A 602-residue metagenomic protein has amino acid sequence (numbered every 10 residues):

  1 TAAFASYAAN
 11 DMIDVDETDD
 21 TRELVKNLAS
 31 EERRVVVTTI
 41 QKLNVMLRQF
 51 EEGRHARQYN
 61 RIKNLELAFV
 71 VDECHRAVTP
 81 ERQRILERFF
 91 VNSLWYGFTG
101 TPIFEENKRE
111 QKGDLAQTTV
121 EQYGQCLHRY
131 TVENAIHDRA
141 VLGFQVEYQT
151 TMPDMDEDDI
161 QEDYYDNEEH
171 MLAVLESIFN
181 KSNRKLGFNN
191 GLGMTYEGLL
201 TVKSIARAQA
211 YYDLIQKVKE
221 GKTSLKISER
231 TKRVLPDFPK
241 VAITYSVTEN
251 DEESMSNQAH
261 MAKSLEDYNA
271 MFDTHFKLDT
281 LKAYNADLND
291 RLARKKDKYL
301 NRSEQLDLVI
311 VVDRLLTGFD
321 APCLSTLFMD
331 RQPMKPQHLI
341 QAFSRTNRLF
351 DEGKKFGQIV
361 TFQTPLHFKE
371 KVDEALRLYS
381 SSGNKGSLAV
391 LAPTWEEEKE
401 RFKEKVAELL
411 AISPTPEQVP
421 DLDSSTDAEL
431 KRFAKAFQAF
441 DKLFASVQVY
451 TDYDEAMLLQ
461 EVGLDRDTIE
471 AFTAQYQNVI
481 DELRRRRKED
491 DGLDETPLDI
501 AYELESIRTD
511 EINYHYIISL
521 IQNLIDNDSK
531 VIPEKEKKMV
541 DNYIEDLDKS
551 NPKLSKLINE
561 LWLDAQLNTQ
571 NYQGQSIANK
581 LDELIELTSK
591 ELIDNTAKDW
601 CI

Functional and structural regions predicted by a protein language model:
T1, L67-V71, Y96, E197-K203 (+4 more regions): Extended hydrophobic secondary-structure segments that form protein cores and membrane-embedded regions
T1-D20, K217-S224: Conserved helix-turn-beta segment of the N-terminal RecA-like "Helicase ATP-binding" lobe in SF1/SF2 helicases
A2-F4, A29-I40, V141, Q145-E147 (+3 more regions): P-loop NTPase motor core
S30, R34, D163-V309: Conserved C-terminal RecA-like helicase domain
E32-M46, R302-T317: Conserved two-lobed SF2 helicase motor
V35, A259-F272, E352, G357-K405: Metal-dependent DNA phosphodiester-chemistry modules and their immediately adjacent helices/loops in DNA-processing
I40-Q161, M171, L316-G383: Signature of the SF2 helicase/ATPase Hel1-core->accessory helical subdomain module
N180-G191, Y196, K203, R207-E249 (+1 more regions): Catalytic cores and motor modules of nucleic-acid processing enzymes
